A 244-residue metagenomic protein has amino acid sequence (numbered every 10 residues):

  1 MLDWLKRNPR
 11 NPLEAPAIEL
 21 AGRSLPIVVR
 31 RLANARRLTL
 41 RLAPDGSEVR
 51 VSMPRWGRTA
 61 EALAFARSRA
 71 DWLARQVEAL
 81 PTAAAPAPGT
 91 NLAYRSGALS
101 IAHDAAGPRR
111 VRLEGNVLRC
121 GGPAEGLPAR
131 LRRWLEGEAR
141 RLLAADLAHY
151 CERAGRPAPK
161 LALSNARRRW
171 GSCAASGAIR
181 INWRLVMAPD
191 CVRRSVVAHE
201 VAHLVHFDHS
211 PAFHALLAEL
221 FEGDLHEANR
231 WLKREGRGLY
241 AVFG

Functional and structural regions predicted by a protein language model:
M1-S195, L204-G244: Active-site-proximal or metal-binding-adjacent scaffold patches in catalytic folds
E200: Walker B catalytic acidic pair
